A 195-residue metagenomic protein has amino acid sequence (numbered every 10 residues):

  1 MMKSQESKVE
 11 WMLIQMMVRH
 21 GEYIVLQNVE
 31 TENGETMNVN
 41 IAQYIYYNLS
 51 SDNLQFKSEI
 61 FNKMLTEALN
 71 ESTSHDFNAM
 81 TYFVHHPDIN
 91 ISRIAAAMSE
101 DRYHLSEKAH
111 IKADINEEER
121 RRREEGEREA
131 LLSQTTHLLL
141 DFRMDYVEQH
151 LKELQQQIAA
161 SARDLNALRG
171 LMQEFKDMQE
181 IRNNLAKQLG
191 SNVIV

Functional and structural regions predicted by a protein language model:
M1, S72-H75, R121-V195: Short, small/acidic-rich helices and loops at N termini and domain boundaries of DNA replication/processing enzymes
M1-T81, A95-A109, I115, R121 (+1 more regions): Non-catalytic protein-protein interaction segments used by genome-maintenance enzymes to assemble and couple activities
E22, S58, D88, S161-D164: Intrinsic-disorder/low-complexity, polar/charged segments
G34, T66, H85-H86, H104 (+5 more regions): Short, surface-exposed, charged/polar-biased interaction segments
P87, S92-I94: Extended, amphipathic alpha-helical scaffolds
N90, L105-R128, N192-V195: Short, surface-exposed, charge-dense and proline/glycine-enriched linear segments
